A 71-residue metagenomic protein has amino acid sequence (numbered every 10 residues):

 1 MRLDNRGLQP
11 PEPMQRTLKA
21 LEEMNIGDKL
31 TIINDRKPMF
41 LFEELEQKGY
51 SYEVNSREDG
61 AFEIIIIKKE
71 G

Functional and structural regions predicted by a protein language model:
M1-M24: An N-terminal amphipathic alpha-helical segment
E12, P38-F42, I66-G71: Low-complexity, flexible helical/coil segments
E23, E43, N55-R57: Sterically constrained small-residue positions within well-ordered secondary structures of folded domains
T31-S51: Short, structured protein-protein interaction patches enriched in aromatics and acidic/basic residues, typified by
G49-G71: C-terminal edge-of-domain segments
